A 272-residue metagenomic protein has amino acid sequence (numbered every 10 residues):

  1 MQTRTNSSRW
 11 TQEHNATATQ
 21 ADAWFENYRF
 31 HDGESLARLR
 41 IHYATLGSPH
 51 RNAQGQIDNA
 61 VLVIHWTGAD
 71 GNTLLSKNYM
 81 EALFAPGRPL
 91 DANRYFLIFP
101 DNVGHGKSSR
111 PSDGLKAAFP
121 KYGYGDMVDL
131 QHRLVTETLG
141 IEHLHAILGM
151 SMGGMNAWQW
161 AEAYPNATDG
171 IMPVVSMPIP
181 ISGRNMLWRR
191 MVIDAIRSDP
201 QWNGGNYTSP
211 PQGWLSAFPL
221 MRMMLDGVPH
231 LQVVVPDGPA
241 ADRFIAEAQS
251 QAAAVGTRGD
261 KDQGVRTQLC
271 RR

Functional and structural regions predicted by a protein language model:
M1-A60: Catalytic-loop region of hydrolases
A44-D113: N-terminal cap/lid subdomain of alpha/beta-hydrolase-fold enzymes
G114-D126: Catalytic nucleophile-loop/oxyanion-hole region of alpha/beta-hydrolase and closely related hydrolase-like folds
G125-A146, Q159: Conserved acidic catalytic loop of the alpha/beta-hydrolase fold
G149-S151: Conserved alpha/beta-hydrolase "nucleophile elbow" surrounding the catalytic nucleophile
G154-P165: Short glycine-enriched nucleophile-adjacent loop and the immediately C-terminal alpha-helix near the catalytic center
A167-T168, P173-Q251: Alpha/beta-hydrolase-fold enzymes
G238-R272: Alpha/beta-hydrolase fold catalytic core
